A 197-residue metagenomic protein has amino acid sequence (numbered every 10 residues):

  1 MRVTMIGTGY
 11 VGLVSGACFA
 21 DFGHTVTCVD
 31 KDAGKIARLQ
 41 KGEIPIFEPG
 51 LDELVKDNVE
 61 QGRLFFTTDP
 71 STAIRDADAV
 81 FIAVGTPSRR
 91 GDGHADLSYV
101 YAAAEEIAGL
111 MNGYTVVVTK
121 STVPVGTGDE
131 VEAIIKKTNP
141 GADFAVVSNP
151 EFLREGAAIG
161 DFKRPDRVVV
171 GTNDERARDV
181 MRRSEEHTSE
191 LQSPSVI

Functional and structural regions predicted by a protein language model:
M1-E185, S189: Structural/interface elements that position substrates and couple domains in central-metabolism enzymes
E190-I197: Short "domain-exit" segments at the C-terminal end of structured domains
